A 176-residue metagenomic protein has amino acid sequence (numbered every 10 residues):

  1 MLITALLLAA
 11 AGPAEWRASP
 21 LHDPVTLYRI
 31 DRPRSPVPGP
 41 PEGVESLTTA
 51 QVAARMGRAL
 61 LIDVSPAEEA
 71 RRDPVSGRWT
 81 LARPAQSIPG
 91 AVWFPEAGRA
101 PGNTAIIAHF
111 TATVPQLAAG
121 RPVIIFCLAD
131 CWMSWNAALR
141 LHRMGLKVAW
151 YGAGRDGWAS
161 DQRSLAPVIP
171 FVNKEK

Functional and structural regions predicted by a protein language model:
M1-A9: Bacterial N-terminal signal peptides
A9-S46, R55-G57, R71-I124, A129-K176: Rhodanese-like catalytic fold shared by cysteine-dependent sulfurtransferases and DSP/PTP-type phosphatases
V52, L60-S65: Short hydrophobic beta-strand that contains or immediately precedes a catalytic carboxylate
E68: Glycine-rich nucleotide phosphate-binding loop and flanking beta-alpha elements of Rossmann-like dinucleotide-binding
